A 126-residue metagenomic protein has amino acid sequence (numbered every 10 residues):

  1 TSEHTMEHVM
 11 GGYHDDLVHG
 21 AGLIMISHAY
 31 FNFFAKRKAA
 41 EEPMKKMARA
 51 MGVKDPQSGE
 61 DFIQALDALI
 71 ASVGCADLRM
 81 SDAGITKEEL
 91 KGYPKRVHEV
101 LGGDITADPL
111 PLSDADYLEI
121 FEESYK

Functional and structural regions predicted by a protein language model:
T1-A65: Active-site segments that bind and position negatively charged phosphate/pyrophosphate groups
K46-K126: C-terminal charged capping/lid subdomain of soluble metabolic enzymes
